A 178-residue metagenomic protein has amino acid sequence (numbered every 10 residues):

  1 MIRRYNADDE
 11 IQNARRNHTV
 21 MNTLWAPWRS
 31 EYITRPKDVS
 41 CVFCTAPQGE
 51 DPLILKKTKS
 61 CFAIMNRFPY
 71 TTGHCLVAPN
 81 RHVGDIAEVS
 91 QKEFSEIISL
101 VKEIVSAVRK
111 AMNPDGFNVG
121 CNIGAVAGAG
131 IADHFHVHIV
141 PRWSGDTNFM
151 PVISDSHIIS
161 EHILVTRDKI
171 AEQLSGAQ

Functional and structural regions predicted by a protein language model:
M1-Q178: HIT superfamily nucleotide-processing domains
